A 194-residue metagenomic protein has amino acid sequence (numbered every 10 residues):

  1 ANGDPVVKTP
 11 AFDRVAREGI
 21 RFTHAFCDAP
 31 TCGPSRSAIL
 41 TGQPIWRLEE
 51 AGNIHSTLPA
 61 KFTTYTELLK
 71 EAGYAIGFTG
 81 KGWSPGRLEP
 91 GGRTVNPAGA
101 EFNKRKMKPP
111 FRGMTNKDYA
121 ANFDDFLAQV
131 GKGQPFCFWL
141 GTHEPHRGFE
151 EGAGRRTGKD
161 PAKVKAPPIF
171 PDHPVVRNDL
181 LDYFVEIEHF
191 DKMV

Functional and structural regions predicted by a protein language model:
A1-M193: Formylglycine-dependent sulfatase
